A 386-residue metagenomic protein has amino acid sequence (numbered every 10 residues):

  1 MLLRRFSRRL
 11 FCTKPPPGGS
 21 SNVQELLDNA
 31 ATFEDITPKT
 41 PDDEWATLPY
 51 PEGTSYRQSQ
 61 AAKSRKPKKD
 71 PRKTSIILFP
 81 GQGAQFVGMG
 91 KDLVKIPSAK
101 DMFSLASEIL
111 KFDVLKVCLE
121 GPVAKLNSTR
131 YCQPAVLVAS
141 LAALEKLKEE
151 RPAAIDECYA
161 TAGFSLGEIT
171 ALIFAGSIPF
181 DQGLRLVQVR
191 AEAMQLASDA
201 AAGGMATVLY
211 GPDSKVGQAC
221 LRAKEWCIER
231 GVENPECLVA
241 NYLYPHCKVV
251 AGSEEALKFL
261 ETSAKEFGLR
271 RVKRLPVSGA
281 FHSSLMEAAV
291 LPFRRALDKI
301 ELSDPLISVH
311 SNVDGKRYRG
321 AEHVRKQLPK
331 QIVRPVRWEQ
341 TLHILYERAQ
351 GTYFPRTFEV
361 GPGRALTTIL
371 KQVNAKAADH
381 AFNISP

Functional and structural regions predicted by a protein language model:
M1-T13: N-terminal chloroplast transit peptides
R4-R5, Y346-E347, K371: Cytosolic catalytic domains that perform sulfur/thiol-centered chemistry
T13-R222, R356-P386: FabD-like malonyl-/acyl-CoA
Q82-G83, F174-V333: Alpha/beta catalytic cores of group-transfer enzymes, especially the acyltransferase/condensing modules of polyketide
K265, Y346-Q350, F358: Non-catalytic positions within long, well-ordered alpha-helices that form the structural scaffold/packing of enzyme
V333-T352: A short, acidic, amphipathic alpha-helical segment used as a generic capping/interface helix at domain edges
